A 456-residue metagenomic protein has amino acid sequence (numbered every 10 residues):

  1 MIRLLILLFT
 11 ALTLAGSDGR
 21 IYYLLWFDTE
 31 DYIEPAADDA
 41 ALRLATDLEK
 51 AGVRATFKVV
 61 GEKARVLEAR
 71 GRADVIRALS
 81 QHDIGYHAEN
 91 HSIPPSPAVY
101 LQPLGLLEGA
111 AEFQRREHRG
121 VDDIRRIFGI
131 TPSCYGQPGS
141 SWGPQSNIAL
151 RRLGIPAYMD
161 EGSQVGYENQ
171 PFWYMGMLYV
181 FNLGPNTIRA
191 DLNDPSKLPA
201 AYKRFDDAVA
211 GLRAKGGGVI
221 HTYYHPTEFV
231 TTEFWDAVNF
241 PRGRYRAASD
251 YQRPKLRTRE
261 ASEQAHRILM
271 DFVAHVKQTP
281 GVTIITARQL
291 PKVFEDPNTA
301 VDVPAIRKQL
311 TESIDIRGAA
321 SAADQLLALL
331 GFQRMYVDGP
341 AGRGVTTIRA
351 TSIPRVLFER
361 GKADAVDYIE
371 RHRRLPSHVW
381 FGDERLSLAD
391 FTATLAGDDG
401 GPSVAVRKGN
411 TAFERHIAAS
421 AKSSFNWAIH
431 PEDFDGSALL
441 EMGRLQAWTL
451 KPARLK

Functional and structural regions predicted by a protein language model:
I2-L12: Sec-dependent N-terminal signal peptides
S17-Q81, V219-T222, T227-F229, G281 (+2 more regions): Active-site beta->alpha N-cap acidic-glycine motif
W26-A36, K58-K63, Q102-E112, T131-P138 (+2 more regions): The substrate-binding groove and active-site-proximal loops of carbohydrate-active enzymes, especially glycoside
A37-L44, A69-G71, F113-H118, L198-A208 (+1 more regions): Well-ordered, non-membrane alpha-helical segments in soluble/globular domains
R54-Q145, G166-N169, G218-P226, Q252 (+8 more regions): Metal-dependent polysaccharide deacetylase catalytic core of the NodB/CE4 family, i.e., the active-site-bearing domain
E68, I93, I130-N239: Active-site-adjacent pocket scaffolds in enzyme catalytic domains
A157-V165, Y224-K308: C-terminal domain-boundary segment and adjacent tail
T258, D271-R371, L375-R385, G400-K456: Histidine-centered catalytic/metal-binding microenvironments
